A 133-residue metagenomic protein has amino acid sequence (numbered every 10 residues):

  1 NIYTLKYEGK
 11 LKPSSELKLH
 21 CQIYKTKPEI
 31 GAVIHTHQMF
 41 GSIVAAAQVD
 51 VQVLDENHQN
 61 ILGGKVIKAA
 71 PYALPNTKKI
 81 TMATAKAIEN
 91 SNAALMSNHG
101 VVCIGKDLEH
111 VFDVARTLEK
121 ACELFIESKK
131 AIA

Functional and structural regions predicted by a protein language model:
N1-A133: Glycine-rich flexible loops
